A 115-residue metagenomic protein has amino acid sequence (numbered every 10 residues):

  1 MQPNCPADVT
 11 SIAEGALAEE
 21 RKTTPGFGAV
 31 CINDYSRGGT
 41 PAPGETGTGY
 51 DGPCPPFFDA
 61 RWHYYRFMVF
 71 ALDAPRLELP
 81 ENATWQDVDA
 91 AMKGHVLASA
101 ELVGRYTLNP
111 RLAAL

Functional and structural regions predicted by a protein language model:
M1-L115: N-terminus-centered regions that define maturation/targeting leaders and the start of the first functional domain
